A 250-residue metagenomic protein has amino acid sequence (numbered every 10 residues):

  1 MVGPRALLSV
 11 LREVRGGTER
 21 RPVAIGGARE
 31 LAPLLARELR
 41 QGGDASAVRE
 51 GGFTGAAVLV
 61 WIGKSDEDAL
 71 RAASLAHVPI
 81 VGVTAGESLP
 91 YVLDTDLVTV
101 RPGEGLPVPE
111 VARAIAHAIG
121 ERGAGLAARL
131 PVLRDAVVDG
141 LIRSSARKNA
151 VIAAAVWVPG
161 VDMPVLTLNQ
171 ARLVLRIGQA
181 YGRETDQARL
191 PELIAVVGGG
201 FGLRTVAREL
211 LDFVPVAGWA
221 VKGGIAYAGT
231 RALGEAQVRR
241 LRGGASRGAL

Functional and structural regions predicted by a protein language model:
M1-V151, R172-R189, G224-L250: Terminal, membrane-proximal amphipathic helices and intrinsically disordered targeting/regulatory segments
V100, E104, P159-L166, K222: Generic alpha-helical structural element
A146-A171: Membrane-active, amphipathic/fusogenic segments and juxtamembrane/transmembrane anchors that bind or insert into lipid
A155-P159, L210-R231: Gly/Ala-rich hydrophobic membrane-inserting helices
D162-A180, E192, V196-F201: Transmembrane alpha-helical segments that form the functional core of multipass membrane systems
Q170, G202, V206, G229: Catalytic-loop motifs flanking and including active-site residues across diverse enzymes
D186-V216: A structural-propensity feature for long, helix-poor, extended segments
